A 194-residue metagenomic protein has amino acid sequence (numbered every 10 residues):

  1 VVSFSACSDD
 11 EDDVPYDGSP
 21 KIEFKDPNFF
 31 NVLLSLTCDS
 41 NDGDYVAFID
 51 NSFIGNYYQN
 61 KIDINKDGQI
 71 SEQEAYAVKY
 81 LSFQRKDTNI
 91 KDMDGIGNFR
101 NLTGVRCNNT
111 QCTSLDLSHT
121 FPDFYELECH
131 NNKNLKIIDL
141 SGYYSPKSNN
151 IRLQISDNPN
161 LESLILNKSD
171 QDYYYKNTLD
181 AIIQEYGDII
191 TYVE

Functional and structural regions predicted by a protein language model:
V2-F24: Bacterial Sec-dependent N-terminal signal peptides
D10-D13, S114, I137: Well-ordered beta-strand positions in beta-sheet-rich domains
E11, N28, N65, Q69: Calcium-binding loop positions in Ca2+-binding modules
D17, K21-S40, N98: Surface-exposed, well-ordered secondary-structure segments
S40-G43, E162: Substrate-binding/catalytic groove segments of enzymes that remodel or degrade extracellular structural polymers
G43-L115: LRR N-terminal entry segment and analogous cap-like coil->beta motifs
K79-K91, N101-C112, H119-N134, L140-L161 (+1 more regions): Concave beta-strand-loop units of leucine-rich repeat
